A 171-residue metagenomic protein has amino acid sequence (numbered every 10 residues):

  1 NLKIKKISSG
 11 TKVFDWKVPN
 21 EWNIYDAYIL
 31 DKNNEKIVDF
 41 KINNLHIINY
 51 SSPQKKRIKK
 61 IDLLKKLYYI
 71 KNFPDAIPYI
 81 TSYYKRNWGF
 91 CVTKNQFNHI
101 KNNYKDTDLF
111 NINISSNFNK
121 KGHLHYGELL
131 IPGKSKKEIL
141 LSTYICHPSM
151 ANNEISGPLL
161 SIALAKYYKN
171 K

Functional and structural regions predicted by a protein language model:
N1-K171: N-terminal hydrophobic/helix-forming segments and targeting peptides
